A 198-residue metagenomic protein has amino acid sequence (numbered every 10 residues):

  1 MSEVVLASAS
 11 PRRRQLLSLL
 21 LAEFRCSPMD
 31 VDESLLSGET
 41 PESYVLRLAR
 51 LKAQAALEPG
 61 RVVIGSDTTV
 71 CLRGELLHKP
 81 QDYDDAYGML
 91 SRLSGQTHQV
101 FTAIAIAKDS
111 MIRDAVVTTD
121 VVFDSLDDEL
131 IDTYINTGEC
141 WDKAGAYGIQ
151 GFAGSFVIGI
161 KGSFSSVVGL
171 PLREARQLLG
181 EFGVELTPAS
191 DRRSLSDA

Functional and structural regions predicted by a protein language model:
S2-A22: N-terminal beta1-alpha1 ligand-phosphate binding loop
S2-V4, G38-A198: Anionic-ligand binding patches
A9, M29, D109: Cofactor-binding loop segments of dinucleotide-utilizing enzymes, especially the Rossmann-like FAD- and NAD(P)+-binding
Q15-L19, L36, L57-P59: Short loop/helix-cap segments at secondary-structure boundaries that form the rim of catalytic
F24-R25, T187: A local structural micro-motif
R25-S34: A short beta-strand-loop structural module common to alpha/beta enzyme folds
